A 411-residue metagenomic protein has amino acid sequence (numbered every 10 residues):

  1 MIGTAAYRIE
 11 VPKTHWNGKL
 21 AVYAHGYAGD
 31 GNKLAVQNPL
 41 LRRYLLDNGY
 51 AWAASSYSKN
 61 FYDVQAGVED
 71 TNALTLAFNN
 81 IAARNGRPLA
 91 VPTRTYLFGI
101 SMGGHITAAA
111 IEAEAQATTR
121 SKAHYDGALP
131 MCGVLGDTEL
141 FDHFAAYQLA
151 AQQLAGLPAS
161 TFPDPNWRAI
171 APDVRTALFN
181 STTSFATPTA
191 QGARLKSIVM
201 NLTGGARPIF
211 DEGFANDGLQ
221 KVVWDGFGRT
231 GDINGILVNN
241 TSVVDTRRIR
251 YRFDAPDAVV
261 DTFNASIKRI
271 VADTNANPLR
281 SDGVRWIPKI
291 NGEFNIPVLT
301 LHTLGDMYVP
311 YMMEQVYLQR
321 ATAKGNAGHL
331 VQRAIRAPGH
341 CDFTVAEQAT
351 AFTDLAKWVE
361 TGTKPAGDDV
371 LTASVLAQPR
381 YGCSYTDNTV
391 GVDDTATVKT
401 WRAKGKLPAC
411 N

Functional and structural regions predicted by a protein language model:
T14-W16, A73-S101, A123: Gly/Ser-rich "nucleophile elbow"/oxyanion-hole loop immediately N-terminal to the catalytic nucleophile in hydrolases
N17-A28, Y96: Short beta-strand element of the alpha/beta-hydrolase
F98-T107, A128: Gly/Ala-rich beta-loop-alpha elbow adjacent to hydrolase catalytic centers
G104-T119: Short glycine-enriched nucleophile-adjacent loop and the immediately C-terminal alpha-helix near the catalytic center
S121, M131-P288: Accessory cap/linker subdomain of secreted extracellular hydrolases
I198-D245, R336-N411: Alpha/beta-hydrolase-fold serine-hydrolase catalytic core, especially in secreted/extracellular enzymes
F294, L299-H302, D306: Short beta-strand/loop motif that positions the catalytic acidic residue of the alpha/beta-hydrolase fold
M307-M313: Conserved alpha/beta-hydrolase "acid-adjacent" motif
